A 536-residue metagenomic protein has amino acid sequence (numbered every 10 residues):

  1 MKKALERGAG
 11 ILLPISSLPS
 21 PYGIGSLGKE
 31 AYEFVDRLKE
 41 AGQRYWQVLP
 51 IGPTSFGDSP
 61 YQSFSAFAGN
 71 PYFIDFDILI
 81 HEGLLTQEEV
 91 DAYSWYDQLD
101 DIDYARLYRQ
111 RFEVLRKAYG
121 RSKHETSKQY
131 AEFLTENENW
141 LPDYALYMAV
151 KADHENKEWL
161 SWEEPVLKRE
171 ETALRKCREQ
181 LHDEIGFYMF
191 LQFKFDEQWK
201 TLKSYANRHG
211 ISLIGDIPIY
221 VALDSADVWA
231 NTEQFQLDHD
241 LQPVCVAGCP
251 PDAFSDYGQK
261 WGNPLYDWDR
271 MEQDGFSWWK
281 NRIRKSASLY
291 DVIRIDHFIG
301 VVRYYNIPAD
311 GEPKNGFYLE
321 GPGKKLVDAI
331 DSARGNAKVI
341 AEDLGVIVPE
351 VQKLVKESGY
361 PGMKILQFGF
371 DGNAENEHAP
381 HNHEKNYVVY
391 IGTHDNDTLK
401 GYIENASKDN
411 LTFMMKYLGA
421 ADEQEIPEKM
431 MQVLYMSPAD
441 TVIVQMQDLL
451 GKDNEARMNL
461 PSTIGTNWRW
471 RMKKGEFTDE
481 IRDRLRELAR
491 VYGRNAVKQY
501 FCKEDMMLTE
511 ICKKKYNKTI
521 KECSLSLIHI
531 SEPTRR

Functional and structural regions predicted by a protein language model:
K2-R7, P14, S20, D58-F193 (+3 more regions): Alpha-amylase-like alpha-glycosidases and glucanotransferases acting on alpha-linked glucans and related
G10, P14-V35: N-terminal catalytic cores of NTP/NDP-binding nucleotidyl/phosphoryl-transfer enzymes
E30-I51: Catalytic domains of carbohydrate-active enzymes, especially glycoside hydrolases
K39, W199-N207, D331, V355-K356: Surface-exposed amphipathic alpha-helices with a cationic face
Y188, Q192-V221: Conserved, well-ordered alpha-helix/loop/beta-strand core segments that scaffold catalytic motifs
K452-D505: In a subset of proteins, long, contiguous C-terminal domains/tails are tracked
Y500, L508-T509, K513-Y516: Short, positively charged and aromatic/hydrophobic N-terminal segments
L525-R536: Residue-level detector of conserved catalytic or cofactor/ligand-binding positions in enzyme active sites
